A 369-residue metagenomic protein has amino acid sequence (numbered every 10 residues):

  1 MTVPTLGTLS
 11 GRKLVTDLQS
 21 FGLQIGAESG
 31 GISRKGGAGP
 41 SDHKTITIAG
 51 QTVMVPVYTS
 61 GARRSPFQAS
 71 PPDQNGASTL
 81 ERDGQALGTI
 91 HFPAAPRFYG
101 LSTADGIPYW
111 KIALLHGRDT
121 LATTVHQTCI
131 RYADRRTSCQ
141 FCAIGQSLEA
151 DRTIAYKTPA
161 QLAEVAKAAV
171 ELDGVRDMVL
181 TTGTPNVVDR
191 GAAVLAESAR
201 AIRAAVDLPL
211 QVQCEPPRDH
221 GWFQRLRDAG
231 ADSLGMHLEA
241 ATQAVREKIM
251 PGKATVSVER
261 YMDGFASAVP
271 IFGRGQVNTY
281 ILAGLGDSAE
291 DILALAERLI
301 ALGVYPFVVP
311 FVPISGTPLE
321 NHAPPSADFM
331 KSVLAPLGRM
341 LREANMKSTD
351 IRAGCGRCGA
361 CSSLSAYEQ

Functional and structural regions predicted by a protein language model:
M1-R82, S267, I271, L293-Q369: Auxiliary Fe-S-binding modules of radical SAM enzymes
A38-P40, T47, P72, A113-L115 (+3 more regions): A generic structural signal for short, solvent-exposed coil/turn residues that cap or connect secondary-structure
T52-S138, G145-I154, R352-Q369: N-terminal [4Fe-4S]-dependent radical SAM core
D83-A104, A122-C139, T153-L162, R190-A199 (+2 more regions): Short, charge-rich amphipathic segments
T120-L121, R176-M178, P306: Hydrophobic beta-strand segments of well-ordered beta-sheets in folded domains
Q146-M178: Conserved alpha-helical substructure of the radical SAM core
A163, K167-L172, T181-H322, F329-S332 (+1 more regions): Conserved AdoMet/S-adenosylmethionine-binding subsite of the radical SAM
